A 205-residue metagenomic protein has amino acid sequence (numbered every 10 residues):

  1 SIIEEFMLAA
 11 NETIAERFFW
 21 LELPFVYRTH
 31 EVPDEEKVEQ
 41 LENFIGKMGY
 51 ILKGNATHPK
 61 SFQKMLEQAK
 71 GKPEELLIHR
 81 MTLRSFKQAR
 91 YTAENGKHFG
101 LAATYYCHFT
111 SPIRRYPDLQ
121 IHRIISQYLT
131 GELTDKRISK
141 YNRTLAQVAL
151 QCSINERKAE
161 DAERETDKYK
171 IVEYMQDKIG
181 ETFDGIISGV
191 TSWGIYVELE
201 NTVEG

Functional and structural regions predicted by a protein language model:
I2, T13, E31, E36 (+1 more regions): Structured C-terminal cores of nucleic-acid metabolism proteins
I14-R28: Glycine-rich phosphate/pyrophosphate-binding loops and their adjacent beta-strand/loop elements at enzyme active sites
V38-Q40: Nucleic-acid-binding small beta-barrel platforms of the OB/S1 family and closely associated recruitment extensions
N43: Basic nucleic-acid-binding interfaces
